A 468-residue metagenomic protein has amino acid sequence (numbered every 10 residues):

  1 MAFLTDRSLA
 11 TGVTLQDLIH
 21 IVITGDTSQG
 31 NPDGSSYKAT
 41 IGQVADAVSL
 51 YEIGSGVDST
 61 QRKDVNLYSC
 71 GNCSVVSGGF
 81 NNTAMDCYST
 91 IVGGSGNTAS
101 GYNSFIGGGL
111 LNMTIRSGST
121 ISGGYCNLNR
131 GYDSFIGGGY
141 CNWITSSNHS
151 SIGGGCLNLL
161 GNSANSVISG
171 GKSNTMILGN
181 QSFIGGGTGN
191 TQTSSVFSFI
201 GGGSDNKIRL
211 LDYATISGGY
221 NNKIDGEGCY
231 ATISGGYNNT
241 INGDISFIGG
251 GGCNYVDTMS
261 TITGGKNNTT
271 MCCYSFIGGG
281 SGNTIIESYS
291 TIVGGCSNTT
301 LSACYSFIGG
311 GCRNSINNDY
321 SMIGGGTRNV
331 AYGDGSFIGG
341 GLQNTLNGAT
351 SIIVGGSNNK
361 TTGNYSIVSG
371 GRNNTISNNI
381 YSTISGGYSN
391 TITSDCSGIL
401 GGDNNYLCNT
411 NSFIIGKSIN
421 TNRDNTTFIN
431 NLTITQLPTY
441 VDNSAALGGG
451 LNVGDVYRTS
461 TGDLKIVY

Functional and structural regions predicted by a protein language model:
M1-T5, G34-V75, N425-V453, T459-Y468: Glycine-rich, low-complexity segments
L9-G12, K417-N420, V456: A general structural signal for short secondary-structure junctions and capping/turn motifs
T11-G12, Q16, N425, G454: Glycine-centered loop/turn motifs
I19-V22, I414: Solvent-exposed aromatic/hydrophobic patches embedded in short alpha-helical segments
I23-S28, G189, I419, T461-G462: Acidic glycine-/aspartate-rich tracts in secreted/extracellular proteins
T24-D33, Q436: Short, surface-exposed beta-strand/loop "edge" segments at domain boundaries and coil↔beta transitions
S49-L437: Periodic small-residue-enriched repeat registers in elongated scaffold domains
